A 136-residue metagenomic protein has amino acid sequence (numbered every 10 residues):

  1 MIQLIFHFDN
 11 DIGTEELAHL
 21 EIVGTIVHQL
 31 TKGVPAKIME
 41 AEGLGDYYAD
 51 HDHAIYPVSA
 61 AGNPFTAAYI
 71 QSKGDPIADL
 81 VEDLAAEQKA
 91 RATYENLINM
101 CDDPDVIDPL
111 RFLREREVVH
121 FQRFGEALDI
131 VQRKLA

Functional and structural regions predicted by a protein language model:
M1-A136: Non-heme di-metal
